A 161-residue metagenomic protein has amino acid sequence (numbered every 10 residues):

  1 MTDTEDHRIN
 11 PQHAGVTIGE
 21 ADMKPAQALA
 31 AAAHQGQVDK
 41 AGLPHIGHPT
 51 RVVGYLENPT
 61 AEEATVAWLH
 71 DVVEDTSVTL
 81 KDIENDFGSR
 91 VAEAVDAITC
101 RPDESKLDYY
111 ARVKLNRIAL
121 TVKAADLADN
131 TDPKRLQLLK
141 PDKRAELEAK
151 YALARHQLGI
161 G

Functional and structural regions predicted by a protein language model:
T2-G161: Active-site helical microenvironments for divalent-metal-assisted chemistry
